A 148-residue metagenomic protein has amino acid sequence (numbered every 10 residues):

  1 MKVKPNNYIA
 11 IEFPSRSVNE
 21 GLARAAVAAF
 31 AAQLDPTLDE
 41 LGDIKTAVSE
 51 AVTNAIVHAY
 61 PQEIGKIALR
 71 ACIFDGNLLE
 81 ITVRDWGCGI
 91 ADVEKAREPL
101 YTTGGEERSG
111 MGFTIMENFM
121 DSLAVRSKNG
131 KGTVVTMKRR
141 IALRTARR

Functional and structural regions predicted by a protein language model:
M1-A10, A55-R148: Conserved beta-strand-loop-beta-strand hairpin that lines the nucleotide-binding pocket of ATP/GTP-utilizing enzymes
Y8-F13, L34-T37: A short, mixed-charge helix-start or loop-turn motif at secondary-structure junctions
A10-L22: STAS-typified acidic loop motif
L22-A25, K95: Generic recognition of short, well-ordered alpha-helical segments
R24-S49, R108: Conserved short strand/loop->alpha-helix "switch" segment adjacent to the catalytic nucleotide/phosphoryl-transfer site
E50-N54: Conserved polar catalytic motif of the HATPase_c/GHKL fold
